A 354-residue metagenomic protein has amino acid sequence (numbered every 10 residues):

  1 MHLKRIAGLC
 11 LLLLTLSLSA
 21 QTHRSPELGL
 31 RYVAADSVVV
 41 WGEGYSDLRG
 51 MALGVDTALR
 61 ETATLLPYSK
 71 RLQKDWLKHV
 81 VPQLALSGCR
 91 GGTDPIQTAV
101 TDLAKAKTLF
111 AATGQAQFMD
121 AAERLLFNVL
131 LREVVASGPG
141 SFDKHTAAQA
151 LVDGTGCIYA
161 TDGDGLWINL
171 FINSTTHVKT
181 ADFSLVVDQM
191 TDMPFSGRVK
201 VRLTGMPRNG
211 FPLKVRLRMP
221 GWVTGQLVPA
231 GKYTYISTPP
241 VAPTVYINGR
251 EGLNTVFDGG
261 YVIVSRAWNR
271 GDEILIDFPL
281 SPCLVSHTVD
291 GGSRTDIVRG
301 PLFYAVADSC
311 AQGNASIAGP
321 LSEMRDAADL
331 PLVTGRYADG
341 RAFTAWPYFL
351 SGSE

Functional and structural regions predicted by a protein language model:
M1-A7: Bacterial N-terminal signal peptides that target proteins for export
L12-A20: Hydrophobic h-region of N-terminal signal peptides that target proteins for export in Gram-negative bacteria
H23-V40, S69, M119-N209, T224-T244 (+4 more regions): C-terminal beta-rich recognition modules with glycine/proline-rich loops and embedded aromatic residues
R24, E43-R60, T64, S69-K74 (+3 more regions): Well-ordered alpha-helical segments within folded domains of soluble proteins
P26-R49, R60, L77-T93, V134-P139: Glycine- and aromatic-rich loop/turn segments at beta-sheet edges
Y68-S141: Non-catalytic carbohydrate-binding regions of carbohydrate-active enzymes
R216, T244-Y246: Beta-strand signatures of extracellular beta-sandwich domains
R218-W222: Short acidic, flexible loop segments centered on an aromatic residue
